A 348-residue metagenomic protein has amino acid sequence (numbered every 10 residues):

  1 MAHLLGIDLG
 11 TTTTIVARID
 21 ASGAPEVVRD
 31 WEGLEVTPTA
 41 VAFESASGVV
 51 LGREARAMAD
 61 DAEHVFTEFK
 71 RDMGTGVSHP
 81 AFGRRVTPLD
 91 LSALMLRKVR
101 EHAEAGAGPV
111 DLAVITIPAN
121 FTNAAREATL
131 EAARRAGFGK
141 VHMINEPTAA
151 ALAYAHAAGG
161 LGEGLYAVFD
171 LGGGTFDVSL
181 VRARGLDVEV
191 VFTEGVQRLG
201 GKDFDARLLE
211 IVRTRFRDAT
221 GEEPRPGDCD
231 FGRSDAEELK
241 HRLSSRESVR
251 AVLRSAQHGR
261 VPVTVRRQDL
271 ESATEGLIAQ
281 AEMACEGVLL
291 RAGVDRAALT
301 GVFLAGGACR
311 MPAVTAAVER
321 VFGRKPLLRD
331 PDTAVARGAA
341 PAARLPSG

Functional and structural regions predicted by a protein language model:
M1-R71, P80-R85, E104-G348: Oxyanion-binding/catalytic loops of NTP- or PPi-dependent enzymes
A81, L89-S92, L96: Hydrophobic alpha-helical hairpins/lids featuring a short glycine-rich hinge
A93-R100, I278, E282: Short, hydrophobic/amphipathic alpha-helical packing segments that form internal helix faces or helix-helix interfaces
